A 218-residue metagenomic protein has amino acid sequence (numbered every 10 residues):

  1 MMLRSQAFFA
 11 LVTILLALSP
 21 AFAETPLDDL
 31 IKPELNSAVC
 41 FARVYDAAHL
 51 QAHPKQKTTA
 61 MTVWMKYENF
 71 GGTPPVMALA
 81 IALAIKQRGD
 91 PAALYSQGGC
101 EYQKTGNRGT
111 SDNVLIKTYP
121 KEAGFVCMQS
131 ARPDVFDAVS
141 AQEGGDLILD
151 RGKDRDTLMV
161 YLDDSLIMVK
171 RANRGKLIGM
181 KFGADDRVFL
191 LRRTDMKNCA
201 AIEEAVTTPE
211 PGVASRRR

Functional and structural regions predicted by a protein language model:
M1-F9: Bacterial N-terminal signal peptides that target proteins for export
F9-A17: Bacterial N-terminal signal peptides
E24-P74, V139-E143, G152, G212-R216: Short, solvent-exposed loop/hinge segments that bridge or flank secondary-structure elements
S37-A38, Q97, G124, M196: Disulfide-stabilized extracellular ectodomain repeats and their linkers
H53-T105, K170-I178, N198, E203: N-terminal glycine/threonine-rich, aromatic-flanked beta-hairpin/loop signature
P75-L162: Contiguous, well-ordered beta-strand patches that form the walls/edges of small beta-barrel/beta-sandwich domains
D137-R218: Glycine-rich, aromatic-bearing surface loops/beta-hairpins
